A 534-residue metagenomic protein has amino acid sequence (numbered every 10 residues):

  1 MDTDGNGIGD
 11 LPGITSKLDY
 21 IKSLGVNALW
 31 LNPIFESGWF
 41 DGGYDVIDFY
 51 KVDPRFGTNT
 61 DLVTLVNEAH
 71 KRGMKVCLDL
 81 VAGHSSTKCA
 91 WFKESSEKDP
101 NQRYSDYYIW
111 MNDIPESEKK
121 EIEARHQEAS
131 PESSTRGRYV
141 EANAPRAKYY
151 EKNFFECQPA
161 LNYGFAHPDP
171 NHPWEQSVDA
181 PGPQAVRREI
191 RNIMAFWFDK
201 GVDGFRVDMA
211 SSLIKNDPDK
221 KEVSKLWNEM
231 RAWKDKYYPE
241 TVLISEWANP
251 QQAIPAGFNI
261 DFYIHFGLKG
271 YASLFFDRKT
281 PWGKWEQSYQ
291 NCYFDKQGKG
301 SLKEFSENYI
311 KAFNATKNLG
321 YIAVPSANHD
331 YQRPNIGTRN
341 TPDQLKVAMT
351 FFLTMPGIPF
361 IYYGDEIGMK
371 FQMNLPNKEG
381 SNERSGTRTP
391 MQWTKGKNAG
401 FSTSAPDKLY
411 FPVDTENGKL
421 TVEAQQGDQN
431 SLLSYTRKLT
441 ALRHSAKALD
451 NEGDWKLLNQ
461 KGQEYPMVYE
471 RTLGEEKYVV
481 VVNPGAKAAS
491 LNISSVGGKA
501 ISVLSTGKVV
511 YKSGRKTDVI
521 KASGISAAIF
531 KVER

Functional and structural regions predicted by a protein language model:
M1-A185, D199, A210-F258, M391: Acidic/aromatic-lined carbohydrate-recognition and catalytic surfaces of CAZymes acting on diverse glycans
Y44-I47, E156, N259, L319 (+2 more regions): Short, solvent-exposed loop/turn segments at the edges of secondary structure
V66-H70, G83-H84, F92-Q102, W110-S117 (+10 more regions): Active-site-proximal helices and loops of the catalytic beta/alpha 8
C77-L78, R206, I244, P325-S326 (+2 more regions): Generic enzyme active-site microenvironment
D235-Y237, G257, K284, E304 (+3 more regions): Loop/helix patches that line or flank the sugar-binding groove of alpha-linked glycan CAZymes
A488-V509: Beta-strand-rich binding/interaction modules
K512-R534: C-terminal beta-strand-rich structural cap/linker in extracellular carbohydrate-active enzymes
